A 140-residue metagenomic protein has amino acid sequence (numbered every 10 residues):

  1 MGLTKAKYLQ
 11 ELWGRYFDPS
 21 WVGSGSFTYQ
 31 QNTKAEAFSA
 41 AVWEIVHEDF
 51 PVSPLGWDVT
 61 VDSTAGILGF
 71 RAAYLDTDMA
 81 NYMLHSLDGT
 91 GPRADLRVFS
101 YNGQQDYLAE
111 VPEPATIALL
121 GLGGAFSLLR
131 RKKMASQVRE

Functional and structural regions predicted by a protein language model:
M1-S100: Extracellular or exported targeting regions of proteins
L9, D49, L120, S136-Q137: Intrinsically disordered and other compositionally biased segments
F70-A73, Y107, A125: Intrinsically disordered, low-complexity, compositionally biased regions/tails
R97-E110: Glycine-aromatic-enriched surface loops/turns that form tight recognition elements
E113-R130: A short, hydrophobic C-terminal helix/tail in secreted or cell-surface proteins
S127-E140: C-terminal membrane-anchoring or membrane-association module
